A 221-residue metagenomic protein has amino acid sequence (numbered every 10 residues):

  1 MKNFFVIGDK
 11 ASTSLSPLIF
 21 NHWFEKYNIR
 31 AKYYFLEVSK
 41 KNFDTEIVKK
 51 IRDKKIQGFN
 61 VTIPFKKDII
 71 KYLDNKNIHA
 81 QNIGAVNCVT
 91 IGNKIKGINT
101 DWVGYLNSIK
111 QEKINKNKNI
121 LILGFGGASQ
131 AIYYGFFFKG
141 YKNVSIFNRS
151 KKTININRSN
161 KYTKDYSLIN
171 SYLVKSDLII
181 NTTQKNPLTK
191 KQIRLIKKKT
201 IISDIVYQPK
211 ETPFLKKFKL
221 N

Functional and structural regions predicted by a protein language model:
K2-E112, K217: Phosphate/diphosphate ligand-binding glycine-rich loop within oxidoreductases
D9, G124-G126: Glycine-rich Rossmann-fold phosphate-binding loop(s) that bind the pyrophosphate of adenine dinucleotide cofactors
I114-K116, F138-G140, Q192-T200: Short, conserved loop/helix-junction motifs that constitute active-site signature segments in enzyme catalytic cores
S129-Q130, E211: N-terminal Rossmann-fold NAD(P) dinucleotide-binding loop
Y141-N160: NAD(P)-binding Rossmann-fold cofactor-contacting core
S159-K175: Short acidic low-complexity segments
N170-K190, S203-Y207: Rossmann-like NAD(P)-binding element
I201-N221: Rossmann-fold NAD(P)-binding glycine/threonine-rich loop
